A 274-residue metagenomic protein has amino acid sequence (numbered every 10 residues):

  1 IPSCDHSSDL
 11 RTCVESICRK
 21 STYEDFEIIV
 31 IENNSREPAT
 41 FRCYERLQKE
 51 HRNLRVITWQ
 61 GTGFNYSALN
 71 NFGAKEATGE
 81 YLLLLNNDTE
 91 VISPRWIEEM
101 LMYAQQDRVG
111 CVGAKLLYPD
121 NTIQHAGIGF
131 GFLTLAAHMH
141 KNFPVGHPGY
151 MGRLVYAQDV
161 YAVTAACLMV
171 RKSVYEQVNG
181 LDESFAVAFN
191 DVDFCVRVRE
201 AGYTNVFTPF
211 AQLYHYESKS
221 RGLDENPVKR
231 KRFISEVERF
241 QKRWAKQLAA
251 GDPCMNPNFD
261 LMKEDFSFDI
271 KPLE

Functional and structural regions predicted by a protein language model:
I1-D9, C13-S21, I29-N33, Y103: A conserved hydrophobic helix/loop-capping motif in glycosyltransferases and polysaccharide synthases
C18-T62: Acidic donor-binding segment of Leloir-type glycosyltransferases
N33, L85-D88, D182: Active-site acidic Asp-centered loop
W59-A77: Glycine-rich, basic loop-to-helix element that forms the pyrophosphate-binding segment of sugar-nucleotide handling
L82: Short aromatic/hydrophobic "clamp" motif used to bind/position activated sugar donors
T89-L133: Conserved donor NDP-sugar-binding/catalytic core segment of glycosyltransferases
W96-M100, L154-N179, S184-Y214: A short, conserved alpha-helix in the catalytic core of glycosyltransferases
D120, F132-D159, N205, G222-E274: C-terminal, non-catalytic tails of nucleotide-sugar-dependent glycosyltransferases
